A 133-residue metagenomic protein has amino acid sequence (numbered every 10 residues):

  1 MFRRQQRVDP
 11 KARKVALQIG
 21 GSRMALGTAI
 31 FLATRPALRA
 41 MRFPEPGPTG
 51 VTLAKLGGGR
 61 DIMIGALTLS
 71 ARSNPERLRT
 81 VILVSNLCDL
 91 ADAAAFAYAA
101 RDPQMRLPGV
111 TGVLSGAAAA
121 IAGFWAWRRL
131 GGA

Functional and structural regions predicted by a protein language model:
M1-A133: Short amphipathic, positively biased membrane-proximal segments that drive organelle/inner-membrane targeting
